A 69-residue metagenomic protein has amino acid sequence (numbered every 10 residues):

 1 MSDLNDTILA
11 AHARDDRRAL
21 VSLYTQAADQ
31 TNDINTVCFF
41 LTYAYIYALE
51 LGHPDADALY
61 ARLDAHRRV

Functional and structural regions predicted by a protein language model:
M1, R17-R18, E50: Helix-turn-helix repeat elements of alpha-solenoid scaffolds
D3-D15: N-terminal leader/linker segments that initiate helical-solenoid repeat arrays
L4, Y24, F40-L41: TPR repeat positional signature
I8-L9, T25-A28, Y45, D64: Conserved small-residue packing positions in alpha-helical repeats and bundles
A13-R18, D33-I34: Inter-repeat boundary and helix-capping residues of tandem alpha-helical solenoids
A19-S22, F39, A58: Residue register of alpha-helical TPR repeats
V37-H53, Y60, D64-A65: TPR/TPR-like (Sel1-like) alpha-helical repeat modules
